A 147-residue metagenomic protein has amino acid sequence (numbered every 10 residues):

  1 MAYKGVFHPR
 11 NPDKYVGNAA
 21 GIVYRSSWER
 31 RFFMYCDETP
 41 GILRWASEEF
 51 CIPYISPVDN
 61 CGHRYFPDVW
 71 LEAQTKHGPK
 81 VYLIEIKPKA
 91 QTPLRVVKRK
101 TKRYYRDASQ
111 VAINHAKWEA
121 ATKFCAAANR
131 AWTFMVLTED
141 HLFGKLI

Functional and structural regions predicted by a protein language model:
M1-I147: Electrostatic, structured charged patches in enzyme active sites and in nucleic-acid/phosphate-binding
